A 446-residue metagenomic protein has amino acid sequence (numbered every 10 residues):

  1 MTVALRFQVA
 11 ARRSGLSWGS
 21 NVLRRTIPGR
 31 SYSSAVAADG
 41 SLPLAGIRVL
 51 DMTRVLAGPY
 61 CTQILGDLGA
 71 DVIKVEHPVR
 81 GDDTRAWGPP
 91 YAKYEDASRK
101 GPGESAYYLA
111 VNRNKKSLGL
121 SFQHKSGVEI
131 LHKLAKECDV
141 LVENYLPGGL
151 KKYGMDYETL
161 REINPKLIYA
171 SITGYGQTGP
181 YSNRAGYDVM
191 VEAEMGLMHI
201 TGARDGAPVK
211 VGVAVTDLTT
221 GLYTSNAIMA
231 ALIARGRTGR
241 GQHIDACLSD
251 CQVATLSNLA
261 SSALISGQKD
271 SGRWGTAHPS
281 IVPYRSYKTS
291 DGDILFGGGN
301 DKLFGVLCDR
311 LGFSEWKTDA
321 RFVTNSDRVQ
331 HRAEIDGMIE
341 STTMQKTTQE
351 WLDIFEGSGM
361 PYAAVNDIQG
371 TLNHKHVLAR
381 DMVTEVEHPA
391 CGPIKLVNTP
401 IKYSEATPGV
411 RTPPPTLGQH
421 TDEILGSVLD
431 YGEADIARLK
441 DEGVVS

Functional and structural regions predicted by a protein language model:
T2-F7, G15-R237, T416, D422-S446: N-terminal helix-loop segment corresponding to the beta1-alpha1 unit of nucleotide/adenylate-binding folds
V72-V75, E356-G370, Y431-I436: Short, well-structured beta-strand/strand-turn elements
R99-K100, Y108, W274-P279, Y284-R285 (+2 more regions): Short Gly/Pro-enriched turn/cap motifs at secondary-structure boundaries
Q177, D205-A214, G236-Q252, G272-P279 (+1 more regions): Conserved Rossmann-fold dehydrogenase catalytic segment
G221-Q242, A254-G267, C308-E315: Oxidoreductase and adenylate-handling cofactor-binding alpha/beta cores
A277, V282-S358, Y362: Aromatic-enriched alpha-helical interface/lid elements that frame and gate functional surfaces
V323, C391-R438: Flexible, small-/acidic-enriched active-site or ligand-binding loops
G357-R411: A glycine-rich dinucleotide-binding beta-alpha-beta segment and adjacent secondary-structure elements that constitute
